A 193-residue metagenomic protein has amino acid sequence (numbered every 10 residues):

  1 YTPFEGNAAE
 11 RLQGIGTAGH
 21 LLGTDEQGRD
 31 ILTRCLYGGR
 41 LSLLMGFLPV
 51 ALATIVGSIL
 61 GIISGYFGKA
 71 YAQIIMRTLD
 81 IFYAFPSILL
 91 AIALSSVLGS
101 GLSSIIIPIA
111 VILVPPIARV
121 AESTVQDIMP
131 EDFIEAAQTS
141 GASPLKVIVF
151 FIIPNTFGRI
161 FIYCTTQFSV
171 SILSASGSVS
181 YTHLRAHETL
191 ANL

Functional and structural regions predicted by a protein language model:
Y1-F4, T78, T156: N-terminal signal-anchor/first transmembrane alpha helix
F4-V50: Periplasmic/extracellular loop-to-transmembrane helix junction in inner-membrane transport proteins
L21, D25, I31, L52 (+5 more regions): Generic hydrophobic transmembrane alpha-helix motif, especially the helices
R40-V56, L145-G177: Transmembrane alpha-helices
G61: Cell-envelope/extracellular polymer assembly enzymes that use nucleotide-activated donors
T182-T189: Conserved small/polar residues in nucleotide/adenosyl-binding loops
